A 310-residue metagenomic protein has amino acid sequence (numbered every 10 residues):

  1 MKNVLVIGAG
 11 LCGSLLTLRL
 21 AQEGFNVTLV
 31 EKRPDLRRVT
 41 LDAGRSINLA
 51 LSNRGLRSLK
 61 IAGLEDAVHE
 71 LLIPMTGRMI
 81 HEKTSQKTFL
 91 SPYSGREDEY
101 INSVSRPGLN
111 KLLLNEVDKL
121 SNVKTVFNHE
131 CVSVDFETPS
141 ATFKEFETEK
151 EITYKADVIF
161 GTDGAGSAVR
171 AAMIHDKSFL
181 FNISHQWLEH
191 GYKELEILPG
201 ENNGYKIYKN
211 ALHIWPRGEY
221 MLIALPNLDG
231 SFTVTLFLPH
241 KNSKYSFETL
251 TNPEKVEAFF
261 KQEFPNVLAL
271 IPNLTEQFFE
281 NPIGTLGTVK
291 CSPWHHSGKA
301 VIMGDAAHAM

Functional and structural regions predicted by a protein language model:
K2-L29: N-terminal Rossmann-like FAD-binding beta1-loop-alpha1 element of flavoenzymes
V4, V27-T28, K124, T153 (+2 more regions): Hydrophobic "anchor" residues on beta-strands that sit immediately upstream of conserved functional sites
C12, D35, G166: Conserved Rossmann-like nucleotide-cofactor binding loop
A21, A50-E194: Conserved N-terminal helical subregion
A21-A43: Glycine-rich FAD pyrophosphate-binding loop
K32, G164, D305-A306: Active-site metal-binding loops of divalent metal-dependent hydrolases
H129, S133, T138-L286, K290-H296: Conserved FAD-binding catalytic core of PHBH/FMO-like flavoproteins
H296-M310: Short FAD-binding loop at a beta-strand-to-alpha-helix junction that anchors the flavin cofactor in diverse
